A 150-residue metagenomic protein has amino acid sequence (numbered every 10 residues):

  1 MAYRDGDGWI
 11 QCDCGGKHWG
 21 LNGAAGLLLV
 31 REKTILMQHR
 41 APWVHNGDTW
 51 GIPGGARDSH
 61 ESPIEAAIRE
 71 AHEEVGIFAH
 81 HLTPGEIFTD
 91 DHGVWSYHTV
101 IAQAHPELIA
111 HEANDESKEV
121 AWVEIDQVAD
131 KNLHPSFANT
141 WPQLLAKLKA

Functional and structural regions predicted by a protein language model:
M1-G26: Acidic, metal-coordinating catalytic segment for phosphate/diphosphate chemistry, firing primarily on the Nudix
D5, R31, D90: Acidic surface patches and DE-rich sequence motifs
W19-G20, I35, T49, V120: A residue-level structural signature of the nucleotidyltransferase/glycosyltransferase Rossmann-like core
W19-N22, V30, V44-H45, H92-W95 (+1 more regions): A generic fold-level signal
G23-A25, K33, Y97-H98, K118: Change "...and in nucleic-acid phosphodiester-cleaving endonucleases..." to "...and in nucleic-acid processing enzymes
L29-E32, A102-A104: Active-site beta-strand termini and strand-to-loop segments that position acidic
V30-E73: Conserved Nudix-box catalytic region and its N-terminal flanking loop in Nudix hydrolases and closely related
G55-A150: Unchanged
